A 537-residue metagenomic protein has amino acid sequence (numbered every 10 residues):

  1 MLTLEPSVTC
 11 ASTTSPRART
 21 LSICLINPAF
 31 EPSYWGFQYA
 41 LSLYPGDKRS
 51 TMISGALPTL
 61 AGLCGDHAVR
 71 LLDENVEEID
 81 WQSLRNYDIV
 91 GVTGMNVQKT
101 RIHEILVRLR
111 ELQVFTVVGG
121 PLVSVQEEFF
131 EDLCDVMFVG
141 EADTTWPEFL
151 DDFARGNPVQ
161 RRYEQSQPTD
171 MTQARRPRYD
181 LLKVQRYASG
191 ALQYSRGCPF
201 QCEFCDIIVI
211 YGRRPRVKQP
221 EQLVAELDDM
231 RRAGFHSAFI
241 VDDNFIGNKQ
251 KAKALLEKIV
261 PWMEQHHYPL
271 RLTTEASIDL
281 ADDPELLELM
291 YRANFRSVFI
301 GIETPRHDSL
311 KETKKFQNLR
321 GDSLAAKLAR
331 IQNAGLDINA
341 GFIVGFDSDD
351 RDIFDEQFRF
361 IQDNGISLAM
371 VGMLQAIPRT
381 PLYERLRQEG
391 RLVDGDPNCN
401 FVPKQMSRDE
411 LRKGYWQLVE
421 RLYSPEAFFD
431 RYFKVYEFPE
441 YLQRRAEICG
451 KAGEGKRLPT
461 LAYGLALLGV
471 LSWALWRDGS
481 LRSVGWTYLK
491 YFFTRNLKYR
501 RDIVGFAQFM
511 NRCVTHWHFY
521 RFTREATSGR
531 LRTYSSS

Functional and structural regions predicted by a protein language model:
M1-L25, P32-Y34, G46, D66 (+3 more regions): Radical SAM enzyme core and accessory elements
L2-S7, T13-F235: Acidic, low-complexity intrinsically disordered segments
L25, V92, V139, I240-D242 (+2 more regions): Conserved beta-strand positions
P32-Y39, Q126-E128, S237, K249-Q250 (+4 more regions): Flexible glycine/acidic-rich beta-alpha junction loops that bind and position SAM and/or redox cofactors in anaerobic
T59-L63, K258, R330, Q417: Amphipathic alpha-helical segments that form well-ordered structural scaffolds and often line/cohere around active
F129-E148, L289-S297, E356-V371: Structural recognition of alpha->loop->beta junctions
V159-R162, R271, N339, S367-G372 (+1 more regions): Acidic/polar loop patches that form or flank catalytic/metal-binding clefts of enzymes that bind anionic ligands
Q173-N339, V344-F346, D350-R359, R387: Radical SAM [4Fe-4S] cluster-binding motif and immediate context
